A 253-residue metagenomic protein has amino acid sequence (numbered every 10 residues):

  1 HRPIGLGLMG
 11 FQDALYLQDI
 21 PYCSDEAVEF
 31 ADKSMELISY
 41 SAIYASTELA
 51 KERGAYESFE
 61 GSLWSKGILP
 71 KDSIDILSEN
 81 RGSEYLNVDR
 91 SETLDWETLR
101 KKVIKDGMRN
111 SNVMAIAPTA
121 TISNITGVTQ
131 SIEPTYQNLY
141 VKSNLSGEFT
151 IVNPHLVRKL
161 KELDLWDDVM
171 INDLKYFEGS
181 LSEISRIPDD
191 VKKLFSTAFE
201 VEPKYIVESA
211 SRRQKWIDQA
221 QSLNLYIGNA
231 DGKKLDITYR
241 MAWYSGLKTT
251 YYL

Functional and structural regions predicted by a protein language model:
H1-D19, L181-R186, E208: Core structural elements
P3, I20-T119, D189-K192, S222 (+1 more regions): Internal maturation/activation junctions in enzymes
G10-L15, S24, D72, N112 (+2 more regions): Basic, gly/Ser/Thr/Pro-rich low-complexity segments located predominantly at protein N termini
Q12-Y16, T47, V157-K161: Amphipathic alpha-helical segments within well-ordered protein domains
K51, A55, D89-T93, K102-L253: Catalytic alpha/beta core of large soluble enzyme barrels
